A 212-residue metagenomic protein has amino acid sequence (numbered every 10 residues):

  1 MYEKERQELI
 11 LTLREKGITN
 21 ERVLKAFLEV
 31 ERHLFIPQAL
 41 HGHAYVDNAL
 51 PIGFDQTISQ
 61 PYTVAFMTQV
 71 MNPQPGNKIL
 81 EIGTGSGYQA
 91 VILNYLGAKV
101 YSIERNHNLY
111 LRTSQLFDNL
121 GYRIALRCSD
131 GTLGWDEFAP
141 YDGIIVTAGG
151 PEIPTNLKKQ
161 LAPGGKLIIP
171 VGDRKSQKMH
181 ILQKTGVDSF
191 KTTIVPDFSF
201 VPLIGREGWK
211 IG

Functional and structural regions predicted by a protein language model:
M1-L80, Y88-I92, L96, L109-L120 (+1 more regions): Class I SAM-dependent transferase core
N72-K191: Conserved nucleotide-cofactor-binding alpha/beta core module
